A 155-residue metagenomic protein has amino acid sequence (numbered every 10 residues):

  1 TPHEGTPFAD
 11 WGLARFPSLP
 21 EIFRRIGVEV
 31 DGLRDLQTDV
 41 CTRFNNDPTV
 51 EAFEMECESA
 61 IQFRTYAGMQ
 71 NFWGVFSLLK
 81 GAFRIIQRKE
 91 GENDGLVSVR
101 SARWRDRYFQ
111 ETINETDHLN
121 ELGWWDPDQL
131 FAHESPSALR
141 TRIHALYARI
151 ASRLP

Functional and structural regions predicted by a protein language model:
T1-E51, D94: Serine-dependent carboxylesterase/thioesterase catalytic core of lipase-like alpha/beta-hydrolase/SGNH enzymes
E56-P155: C-terminal catalytic-base region of ester-bond hydrolases, centering on the histidine of the charge-relay
